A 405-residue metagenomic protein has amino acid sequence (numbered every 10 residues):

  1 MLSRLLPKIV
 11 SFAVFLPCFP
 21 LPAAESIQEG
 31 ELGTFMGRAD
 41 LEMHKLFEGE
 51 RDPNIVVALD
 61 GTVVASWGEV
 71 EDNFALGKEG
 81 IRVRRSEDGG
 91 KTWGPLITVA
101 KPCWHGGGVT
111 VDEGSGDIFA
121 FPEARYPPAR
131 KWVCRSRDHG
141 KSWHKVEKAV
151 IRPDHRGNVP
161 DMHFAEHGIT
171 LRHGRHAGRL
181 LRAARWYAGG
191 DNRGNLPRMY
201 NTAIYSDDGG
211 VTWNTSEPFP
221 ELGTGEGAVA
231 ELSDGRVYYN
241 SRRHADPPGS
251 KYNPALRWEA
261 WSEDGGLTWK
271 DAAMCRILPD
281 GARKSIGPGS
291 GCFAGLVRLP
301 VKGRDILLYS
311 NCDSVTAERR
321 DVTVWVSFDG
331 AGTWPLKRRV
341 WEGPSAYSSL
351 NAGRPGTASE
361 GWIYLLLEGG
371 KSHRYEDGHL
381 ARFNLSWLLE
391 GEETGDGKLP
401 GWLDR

Functional and structural regions predicted by a protein language model:
M1-L5: N-terminal secretory signal peptides that target proteins for export/translocation
L6-P7, M43: Generic N-terminal leader/processing signal
K8-P20: Bacterial N-terminal signal peptides
A24-R405: Asp-box/BNR beta-propeller blade signature and adjacent active/binding-site loops in extracellular glycan-interacting
